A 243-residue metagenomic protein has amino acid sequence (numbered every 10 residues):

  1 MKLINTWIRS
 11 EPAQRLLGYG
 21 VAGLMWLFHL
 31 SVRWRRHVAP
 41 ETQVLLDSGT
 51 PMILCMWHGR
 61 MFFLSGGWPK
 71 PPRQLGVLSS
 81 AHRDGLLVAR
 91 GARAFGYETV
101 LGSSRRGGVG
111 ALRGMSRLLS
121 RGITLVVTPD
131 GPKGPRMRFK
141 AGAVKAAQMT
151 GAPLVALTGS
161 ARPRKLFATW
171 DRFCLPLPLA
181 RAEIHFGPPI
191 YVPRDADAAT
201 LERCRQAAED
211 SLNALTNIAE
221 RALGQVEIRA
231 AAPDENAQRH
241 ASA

Functional and structural regions predicted by a protein language model:
M1-V38, G67, R90: A transmembrane-helix-recognition feature enriched in membrane-embedded lipid enzymes and envelope glyco-/phospholipid
W26-P51, R60-F63: A short, well-structured juxtamembrane/interface segment
S48-R106: Catalytic core of membrane glycerolipid acyltransferases/transacylases, capturing the structured, soluble-facing
G67, G91, R117, P135 (+1 more regions): Hydrophobic/aromatic ligand-binding patch that stacks against planar heteroaromatic rings of cofactors or nucleotides
P72, A94-G96, L118-L119, K145-A146 (+1 more regions): Short, hinge-like loop/turn segments at secondary-structure boundaries
A92-G134: Hydrophobic, well-structured mid-protein blocks that either form specific transmembrane helices
P135-A198: A cross-family acyltransferase "interaction/gating" segment
A222-A243: Short, highly charged C-terminal tails/helix-capping segments
